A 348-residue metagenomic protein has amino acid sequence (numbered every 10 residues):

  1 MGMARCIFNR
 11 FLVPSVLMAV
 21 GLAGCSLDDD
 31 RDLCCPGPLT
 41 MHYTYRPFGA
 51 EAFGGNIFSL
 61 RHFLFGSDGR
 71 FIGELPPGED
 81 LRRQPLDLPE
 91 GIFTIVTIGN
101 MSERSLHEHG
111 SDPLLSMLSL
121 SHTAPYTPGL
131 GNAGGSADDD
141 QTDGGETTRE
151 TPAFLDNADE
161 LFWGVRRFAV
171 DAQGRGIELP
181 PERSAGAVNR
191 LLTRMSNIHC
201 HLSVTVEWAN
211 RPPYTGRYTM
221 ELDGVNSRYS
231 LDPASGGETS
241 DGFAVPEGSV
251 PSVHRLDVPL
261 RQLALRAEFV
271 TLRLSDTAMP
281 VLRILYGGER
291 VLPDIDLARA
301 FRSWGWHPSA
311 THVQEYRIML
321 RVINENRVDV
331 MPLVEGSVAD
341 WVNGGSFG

Functional and structural regions predicted by a protein language model:
G2-V13: Bacterial N-terminal signal peptides that target proteins for export
G21-G24: C-terminal motif of bacterial Sec signal peptides marking the signal peptidase cleavage site
L27-P36, L191-H199: Beta-strand-rich domain onsets/edges
D28-G129, W304-G348: Acidic/polar, low-complexity intrinsically disordered N-terminal segments immediately downstream of a Sec signal
P36-R46, H201, P259-F269: Charged, amphipathic alpha-helical segments
L60-H109, Y214-G305: Tryptophan-paired
R70-M195: Short, low-hydrophobicity acidic/polar segments
D140-A264: Acidic, serine/threonine- and glycine-rich low-complexity intrinsically disordered segments that serve as flexible
